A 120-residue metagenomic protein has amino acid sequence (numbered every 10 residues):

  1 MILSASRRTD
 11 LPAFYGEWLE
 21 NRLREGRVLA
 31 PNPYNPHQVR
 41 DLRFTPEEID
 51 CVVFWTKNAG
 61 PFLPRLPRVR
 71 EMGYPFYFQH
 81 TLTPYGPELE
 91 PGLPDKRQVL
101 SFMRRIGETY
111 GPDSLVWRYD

Functional and structural regions predicted by a protein language model:
M1-L89, K96, S101-P112: Conserved Radical SAM active-site core
W117: Conserved, mostly hydrophobic/aromatic
